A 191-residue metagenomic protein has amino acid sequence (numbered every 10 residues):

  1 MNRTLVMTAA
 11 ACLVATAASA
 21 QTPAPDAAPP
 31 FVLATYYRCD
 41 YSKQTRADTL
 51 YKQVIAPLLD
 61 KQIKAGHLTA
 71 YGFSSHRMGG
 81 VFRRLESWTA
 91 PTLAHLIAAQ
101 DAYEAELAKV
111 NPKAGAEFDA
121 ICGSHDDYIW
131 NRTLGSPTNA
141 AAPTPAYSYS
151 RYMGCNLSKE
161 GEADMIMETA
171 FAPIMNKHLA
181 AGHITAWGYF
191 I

Functional and structural regions predicted by a protein language model:
M1-T4, Q21: Positively charged n-region of N-terminal signal peptides that target proteins for export
M7-T16: Bacterial N-terminal signal peptides
A20-I191: Short S/T/G/P-rich N-terminal loop/turn motif that feeds into the first structured element of a domain
